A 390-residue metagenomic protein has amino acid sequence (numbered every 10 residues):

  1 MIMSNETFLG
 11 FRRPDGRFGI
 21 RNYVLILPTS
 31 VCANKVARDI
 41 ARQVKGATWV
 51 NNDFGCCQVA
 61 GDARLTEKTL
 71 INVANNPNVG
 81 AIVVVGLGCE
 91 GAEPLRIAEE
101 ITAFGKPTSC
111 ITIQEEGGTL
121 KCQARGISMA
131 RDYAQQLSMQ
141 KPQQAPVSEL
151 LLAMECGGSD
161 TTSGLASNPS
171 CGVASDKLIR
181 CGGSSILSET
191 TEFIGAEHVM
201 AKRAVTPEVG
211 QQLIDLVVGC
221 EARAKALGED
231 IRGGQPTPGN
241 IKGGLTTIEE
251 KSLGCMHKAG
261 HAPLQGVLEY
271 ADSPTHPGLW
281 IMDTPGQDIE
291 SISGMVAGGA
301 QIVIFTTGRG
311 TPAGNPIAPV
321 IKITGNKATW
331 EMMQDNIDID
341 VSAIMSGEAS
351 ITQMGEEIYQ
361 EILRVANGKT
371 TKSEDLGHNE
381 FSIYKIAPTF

Functional and structural regions predicted by a protein language model:
M1-I302, T306-F390: Metallocofactor- and cofactor-centric catalytic cores in central/energy metabolism, strongly enriched
